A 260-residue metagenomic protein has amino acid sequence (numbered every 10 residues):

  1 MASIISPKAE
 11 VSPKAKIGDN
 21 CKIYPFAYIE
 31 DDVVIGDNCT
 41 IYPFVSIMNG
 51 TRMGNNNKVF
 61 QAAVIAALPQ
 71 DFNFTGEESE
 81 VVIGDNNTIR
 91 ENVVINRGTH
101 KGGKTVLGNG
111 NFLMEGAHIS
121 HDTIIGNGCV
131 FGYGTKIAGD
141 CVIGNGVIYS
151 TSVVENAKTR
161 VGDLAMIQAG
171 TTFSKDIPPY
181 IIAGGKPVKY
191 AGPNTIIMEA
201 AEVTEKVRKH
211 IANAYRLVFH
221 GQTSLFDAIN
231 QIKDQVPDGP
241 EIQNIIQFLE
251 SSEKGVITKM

Functional and structural regions predicted by a protein language model:
M1-K8, P13-K14, D19-N20, N56 (+5 more regions): Terminal amphipathic alpha-helical/low-complexity segments used for targeting or macromolecular assembly
S3-G184, V188-K189: Structural signal for interior beta-strand "rungs" in well-ordered beta-sheet cores of soluble enzyme domains
